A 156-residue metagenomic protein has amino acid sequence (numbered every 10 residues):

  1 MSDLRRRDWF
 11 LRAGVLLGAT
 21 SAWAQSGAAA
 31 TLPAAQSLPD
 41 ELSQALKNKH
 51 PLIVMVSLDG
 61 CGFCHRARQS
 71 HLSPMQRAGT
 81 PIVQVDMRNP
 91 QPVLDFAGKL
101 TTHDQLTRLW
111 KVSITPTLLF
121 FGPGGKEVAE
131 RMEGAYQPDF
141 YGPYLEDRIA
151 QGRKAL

Functional and structural regions predicted by a protein language model:
M1-L17: N-terminal secretory signal peptides and thylakoid transit peptides that target proteins across membranes
F10-G14, Q25-S26, A30, K111 (+1 more regions): Non-globular targeting/processing and membrane-anchoring segments
Q25-L42: N-terminal "domain-start" segment that seeds a small globular fold
N48-D59: Short active-site neighborhood of thiol/selenol oxidoreductases, capturing the structured segment around
H65-R77: Typically the conserved alpha-helix immediately C-terminal to a functionally engaged Cys/Sec in thioredoxin-like
G79-L100: Thiol-based oxidoreductase modules, predominantly thioredoxin-like and allied folds used for disulfide exchange
D104, R108-L119: Structural micro-motif
F120-R153: Non-catalytic, surface beta->alpha helical segment in thiol-disulfide oxidoreductase systems
